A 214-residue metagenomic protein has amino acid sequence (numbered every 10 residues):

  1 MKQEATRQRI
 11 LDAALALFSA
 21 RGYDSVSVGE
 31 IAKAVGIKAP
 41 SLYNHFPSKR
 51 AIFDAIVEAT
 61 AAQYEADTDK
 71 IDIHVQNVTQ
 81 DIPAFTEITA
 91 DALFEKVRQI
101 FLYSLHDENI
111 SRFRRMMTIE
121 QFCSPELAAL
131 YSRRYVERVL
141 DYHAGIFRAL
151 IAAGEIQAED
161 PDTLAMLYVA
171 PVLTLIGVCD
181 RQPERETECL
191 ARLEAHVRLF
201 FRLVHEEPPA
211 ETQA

Functional and structural regions predicted by a protein language model:
M1-A5, V75-N77, P208-A214: N-terminal intrinsically disordered/low-complexity leader segments
R9, L17-A59: Helix-turn-helix
E58-Y64, I71-D72: Short, basic, alpha-helical segments at the C-terminal edge of helix-turn-helix-like DNA-binding modules
D69-E108, A165-Y168: Hydrophobic alpha-helical connector segments
P83-A84, R98-H106, R114-F122, F200-V204: Helix-loop "lid/cap" segments that line or gate small-molecule binding pockets
L105-T118, P125-A152: Amphipathic alpha-helical packing segments from all-alpha helical-bundle domains
A129, R133, E137, F147-L199 (+1 more regions): Hydrophobic/aromatic-rich alpha-helical bundle segments in the mid-to-C-terminal region
